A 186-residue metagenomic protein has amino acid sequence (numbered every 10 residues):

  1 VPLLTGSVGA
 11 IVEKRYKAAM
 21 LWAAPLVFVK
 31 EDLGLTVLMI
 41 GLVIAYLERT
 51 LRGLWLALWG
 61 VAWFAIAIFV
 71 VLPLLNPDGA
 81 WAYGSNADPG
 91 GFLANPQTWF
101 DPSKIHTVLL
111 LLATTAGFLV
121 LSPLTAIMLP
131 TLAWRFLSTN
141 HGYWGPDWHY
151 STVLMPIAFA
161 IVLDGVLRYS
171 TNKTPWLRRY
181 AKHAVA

Functional and structural regions predicted by a protein language model:
V1, E31-L47, R135-Y150: Interfacial aromatic-anchored transmembrane helix boundaries in multi-pass membrane proteins
L3-K14, L38-Y46, M155-S170: Transmembrane alpha-helical segments
T5-A10, K17-E31, T36-A45, W59-F64: Membrane-interface alpha helices of multi-pass inner-membrane proteins
V8-I11, L26-V27, V43-E48, W99 (+2 more regions): Hydrophobic alpha-helical transmembrane segments
R15, Y46-R49, V71-G79, H141 (+1 more regions): Membrane-interfacial segments
D32, T50-P130, T152, F159 (+2 more regions): Membrane-lumen/periplasm interface segments of specific transmembrane helices in polyprenyl phosphate-linked
A57-A62, S170-A186: Signature aromatic-anchored transmembrane alpha helix within multi-pass, membrane-resident enzymes that catalyze glycan
A126-K173: Hydrophobic/aromatic-rich transmembrane helices and adjacent perimembrane loops
